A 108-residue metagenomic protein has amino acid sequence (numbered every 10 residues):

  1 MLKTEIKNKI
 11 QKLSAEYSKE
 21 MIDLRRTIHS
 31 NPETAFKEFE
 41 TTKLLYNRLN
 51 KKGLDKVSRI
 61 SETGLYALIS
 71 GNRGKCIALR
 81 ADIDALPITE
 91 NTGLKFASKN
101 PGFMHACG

Functional and structural regions predicted by a protein language model:
L2-A106: Acidic/His- and Gly-rich active-site-bordering loop/insert found across diverse amide/peptide-bond hydrolases
